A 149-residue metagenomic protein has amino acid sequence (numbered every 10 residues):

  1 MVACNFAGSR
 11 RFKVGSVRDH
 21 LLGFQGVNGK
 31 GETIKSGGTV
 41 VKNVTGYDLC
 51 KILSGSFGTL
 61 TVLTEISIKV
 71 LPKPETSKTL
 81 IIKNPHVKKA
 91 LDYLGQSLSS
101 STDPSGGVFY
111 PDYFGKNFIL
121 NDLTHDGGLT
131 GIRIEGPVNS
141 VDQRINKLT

Functional and structural regions predicted by a protein language model:
M1-T149: Noncatalytic alpha-helical scaffold of FAD-dependent oxidoreductases
